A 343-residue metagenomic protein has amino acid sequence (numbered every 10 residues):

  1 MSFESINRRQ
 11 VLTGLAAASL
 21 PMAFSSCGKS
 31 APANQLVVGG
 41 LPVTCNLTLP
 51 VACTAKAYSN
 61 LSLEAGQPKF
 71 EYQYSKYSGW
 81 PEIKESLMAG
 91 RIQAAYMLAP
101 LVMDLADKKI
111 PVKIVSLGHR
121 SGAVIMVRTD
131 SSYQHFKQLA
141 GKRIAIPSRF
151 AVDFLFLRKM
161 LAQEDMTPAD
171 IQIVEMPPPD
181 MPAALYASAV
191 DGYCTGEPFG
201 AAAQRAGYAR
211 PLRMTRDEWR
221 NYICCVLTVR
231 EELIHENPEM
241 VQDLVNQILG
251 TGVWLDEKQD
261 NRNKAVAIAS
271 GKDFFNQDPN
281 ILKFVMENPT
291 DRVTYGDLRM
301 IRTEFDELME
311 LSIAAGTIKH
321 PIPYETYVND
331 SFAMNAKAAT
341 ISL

Functional and structural regions predicted by a protein language model:
S2-S19: N-terminal secretory signal peptides and thylakoid transit peptides that target proteins across membranes
A31-T167, Q172-E175, D191-E197, Y208 (+2 more regions): Short, glycine-/small- and polar/acidic-enriched structural segments that line small-molecule recognition paths
E85, M103, K137, L155-K159 (+6 more regions): Solvent-exposed, polar/charged alpha-helical surfaces in well-ordered, non-transmembrane soluble domains, broadly
P100, S131, D180-D273: Pocket-lining segment of extracytoplasmic ligand-binding domains
H235-H320: Secondary-structure end/capping motifs
L308-L343: Conserved C-terminal helix/tail region of periplasmic/extracytoplasmic solute-binding proteins
